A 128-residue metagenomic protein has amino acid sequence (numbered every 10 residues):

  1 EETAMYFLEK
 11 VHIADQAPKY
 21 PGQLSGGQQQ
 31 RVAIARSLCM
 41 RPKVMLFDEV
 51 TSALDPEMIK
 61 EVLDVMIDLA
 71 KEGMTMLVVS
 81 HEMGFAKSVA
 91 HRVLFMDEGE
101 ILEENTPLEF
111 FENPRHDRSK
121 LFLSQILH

Functional and structural regions predicted by a protein language model:
K19-G22, M40, E72: Conserved signature/switch motifs of ABC ATPase nucleotide-binding domains
I34: Hydrophobic anchor residue at the start of the ABC signature
M45-D48: Catalytic Walker B motif of ABC-type/P-loop ATPase nucleotide-binding domains
K60-E72: Helical segment within the ABC ATPase nucleotide-binding domain
S80-H81: H-loop/switch region of ABC-family ATPase nucleotide-binding domains
A86-S88: A short, surface-exposed alpha-helical micro-motif characterized by mixed small hydrophobic and charged/polar residues
